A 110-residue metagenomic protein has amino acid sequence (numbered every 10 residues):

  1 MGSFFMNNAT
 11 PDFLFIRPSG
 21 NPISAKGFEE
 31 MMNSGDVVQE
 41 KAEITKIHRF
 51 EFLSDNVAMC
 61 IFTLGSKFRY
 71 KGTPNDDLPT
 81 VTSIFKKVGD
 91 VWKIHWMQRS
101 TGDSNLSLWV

Functional and structural regions predicted by a protein language model:
G2-N56, T73-D77: A solvent-exposed, acidic/Ser-Thr-rich amphipathic alpha-helical stretch
F15-I16, C60, I94-W96: Short hydrophobic/aromatic-rich beta-strand segments that constitute the beta-sheet cores of beta-sandwich/beta-barrel
S19, F62-L64, Q98: A mature extracytoplasmic/lumenal domain signature
F50-A58, F85-V91: A short, structured loop/turn motif at beta-sheet edges
N56-S66: A short hydrophobic beta-strand element
K67-R69, D103-S104: Sequence/structural signature of outer-membrane beta-barrel proteins
K71-T73, S107-L108: Outer-membrane beta-barrel proteins
L78-L108: Short beta-strand edge/turn micro-motifs at domain boundaries
